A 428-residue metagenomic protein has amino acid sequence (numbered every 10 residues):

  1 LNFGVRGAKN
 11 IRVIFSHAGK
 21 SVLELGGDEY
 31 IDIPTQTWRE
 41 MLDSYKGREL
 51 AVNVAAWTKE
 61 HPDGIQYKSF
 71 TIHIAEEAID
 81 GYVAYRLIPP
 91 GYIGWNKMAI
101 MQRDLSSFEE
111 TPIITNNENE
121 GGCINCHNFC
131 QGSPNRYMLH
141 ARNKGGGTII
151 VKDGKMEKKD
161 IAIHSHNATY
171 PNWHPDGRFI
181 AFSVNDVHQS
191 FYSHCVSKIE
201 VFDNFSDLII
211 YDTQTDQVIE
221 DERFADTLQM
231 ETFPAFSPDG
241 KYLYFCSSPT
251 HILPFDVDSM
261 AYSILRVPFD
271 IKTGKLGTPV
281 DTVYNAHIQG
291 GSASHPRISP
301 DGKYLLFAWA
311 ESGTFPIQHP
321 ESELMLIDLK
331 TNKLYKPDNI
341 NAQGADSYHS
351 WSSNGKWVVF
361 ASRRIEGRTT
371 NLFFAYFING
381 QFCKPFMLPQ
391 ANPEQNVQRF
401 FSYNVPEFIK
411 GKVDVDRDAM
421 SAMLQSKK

Functional and structural regions predicted by a protein language model:
L1-K428: Sequence signature of WD/YWTD-type beta-propeller architectures
